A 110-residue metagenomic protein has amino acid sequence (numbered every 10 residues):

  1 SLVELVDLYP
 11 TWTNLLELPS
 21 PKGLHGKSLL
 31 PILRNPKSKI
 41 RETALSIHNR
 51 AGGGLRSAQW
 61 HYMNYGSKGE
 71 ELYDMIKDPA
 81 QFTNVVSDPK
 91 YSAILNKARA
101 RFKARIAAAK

Functional and structural regions predicted by a protein language model:
S1-Y9, T13-M75, A80, A93 (+1 more regions): C-terminal cap/loop subdomain of S1 sulfatases and analogous C-terminal strand-loop tails that border
T83-Y91: Active-site-proximal N-terminal segment of extracellular/periplasmic enzymes that hydrolyze or transfer
